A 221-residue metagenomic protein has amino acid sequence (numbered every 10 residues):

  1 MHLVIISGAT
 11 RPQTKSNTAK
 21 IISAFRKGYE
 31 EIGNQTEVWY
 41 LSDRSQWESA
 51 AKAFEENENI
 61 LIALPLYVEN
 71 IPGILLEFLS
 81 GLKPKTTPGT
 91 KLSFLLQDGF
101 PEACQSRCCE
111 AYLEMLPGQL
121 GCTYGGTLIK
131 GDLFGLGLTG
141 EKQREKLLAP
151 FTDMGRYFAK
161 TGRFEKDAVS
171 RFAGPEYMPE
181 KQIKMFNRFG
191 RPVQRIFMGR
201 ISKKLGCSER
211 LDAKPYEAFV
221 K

Functional and structural regions predicted by a protein language model:
M1-P88, R163-K221: N-terminal beta1-alpha1-beta2 submodule of the flavodoxin-like/Rossmannoid cofactor-binding fold
F25-Y29, L82, L113, P117 (+2 more regions): Hydrophobic, Leu/Ile/Phe/Ala-enriched alpha-helical segments that form helix-helix packing faces
V38-R44, I74-E77, S93-P101, G126-F134 (+1 more regions): Low-complexity, flexible helical/coil segments
P84-T87, Q119-C122, K160: Alpha-helix capping at helix-to-loop junctions
K91-K146: Short, glycine-/small-residue-rich phosphate/pyrophosphate-handling segment
L96-C109, Y124, D153-E165, R188-S208: Short flexible/disordered coil segments
G135-P179: Active-site oxyanion/phosphate-handling segment shared across diverse enzymes
